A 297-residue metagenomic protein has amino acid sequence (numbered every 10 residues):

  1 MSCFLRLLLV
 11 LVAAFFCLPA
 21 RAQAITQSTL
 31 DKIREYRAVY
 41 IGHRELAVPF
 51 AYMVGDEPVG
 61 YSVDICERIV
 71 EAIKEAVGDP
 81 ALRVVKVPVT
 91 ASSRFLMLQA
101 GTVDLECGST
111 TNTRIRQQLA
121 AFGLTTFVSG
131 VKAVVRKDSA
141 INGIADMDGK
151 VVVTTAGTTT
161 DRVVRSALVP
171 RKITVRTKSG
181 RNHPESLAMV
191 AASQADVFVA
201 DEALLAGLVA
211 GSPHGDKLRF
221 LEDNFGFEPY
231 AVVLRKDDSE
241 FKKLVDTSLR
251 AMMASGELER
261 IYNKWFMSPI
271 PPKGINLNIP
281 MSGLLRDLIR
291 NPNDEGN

Functional and structural regions predicted by a protein language model:
A24, L30, G60-A72, D138 (+3 more regions): Extended ligand-binding regions for polar small-molecule ligands
A24-E106: Extracytoplasmic small-molecule ligand-binding "clamshell" domains of the periplasmic binding protein/Venus flytrap
T26-Q27, D79-L96, S139, T177-M189 (+1 more regions): Short helix-initiation/N-cap motifs at beta->coil->alpha
G42-A47, V87-S92, G101-T113, K137 (+5 more regions): Beta->alpha turn/N-cap motifs
H43-P49, P58-E75, T111, S129-N182 (+1 more regions): Bilobed "Venus flytrap"/periplasmic-binding protein-like clamshell domains and structurally analogous long
R44-E45, F127-D138, E202, A210-L249 (+1 more regions): Periplasmic-binding protein-like
E67, E71, G78-D146, R286-E295: Acidic, polar ligand-binding/catalytic clefts
S93, C107-Q118, V163-P170, A188-G226 (+1 more regions): A ligand-binding cleft/hinge motif common to bilobed small-molecule-binding domains
